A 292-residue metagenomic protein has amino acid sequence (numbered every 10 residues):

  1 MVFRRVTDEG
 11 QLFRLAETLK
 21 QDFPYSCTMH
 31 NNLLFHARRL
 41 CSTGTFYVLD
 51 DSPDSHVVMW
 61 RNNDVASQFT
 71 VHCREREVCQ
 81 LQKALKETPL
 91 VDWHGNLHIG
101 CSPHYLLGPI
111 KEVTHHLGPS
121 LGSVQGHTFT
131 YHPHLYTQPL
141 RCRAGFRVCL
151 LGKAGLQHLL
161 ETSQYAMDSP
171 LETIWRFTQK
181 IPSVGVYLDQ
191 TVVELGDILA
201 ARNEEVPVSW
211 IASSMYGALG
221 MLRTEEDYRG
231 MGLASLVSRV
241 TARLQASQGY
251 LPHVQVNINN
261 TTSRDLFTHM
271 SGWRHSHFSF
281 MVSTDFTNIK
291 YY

Functional and structural regions predicted by a protein language model:
M1-M29, H134-L171: Short amphipathic alpha-helix that is part of the acyltransferase structural core
Q11, P53-S55, V192-E194, E204-V208 (+1 more regions): Glycine-rich acetyl-CoA-binding "A-motif" of GNAT/NAT acetyltransferases
H36-L150, M281-S283: Acyl-donor-binding surface of acyltransferase catalytic domains
E77-P89, G230-A246, R264-D265, H269: Conserved acetyl-CoA-binding loop-helix of GNAT-fold acetyltransferases
H104-P119, S235, I258-S276: Conserved active-site alpha-helix within GNAT-family acetyltransferase domains
M167-D227: A conserved beta-strand-loop-helix scaffold within acyl/acetyltransferase catalytic domains
L219, P252-V256: Conserved hydrophobic beta-strand within the GNAT/NAT acetyltransferase core sheet that lines the active-site cleft
P252, F267, W273-Y292: C-terminal helix/juxtamembrane-tail motif
